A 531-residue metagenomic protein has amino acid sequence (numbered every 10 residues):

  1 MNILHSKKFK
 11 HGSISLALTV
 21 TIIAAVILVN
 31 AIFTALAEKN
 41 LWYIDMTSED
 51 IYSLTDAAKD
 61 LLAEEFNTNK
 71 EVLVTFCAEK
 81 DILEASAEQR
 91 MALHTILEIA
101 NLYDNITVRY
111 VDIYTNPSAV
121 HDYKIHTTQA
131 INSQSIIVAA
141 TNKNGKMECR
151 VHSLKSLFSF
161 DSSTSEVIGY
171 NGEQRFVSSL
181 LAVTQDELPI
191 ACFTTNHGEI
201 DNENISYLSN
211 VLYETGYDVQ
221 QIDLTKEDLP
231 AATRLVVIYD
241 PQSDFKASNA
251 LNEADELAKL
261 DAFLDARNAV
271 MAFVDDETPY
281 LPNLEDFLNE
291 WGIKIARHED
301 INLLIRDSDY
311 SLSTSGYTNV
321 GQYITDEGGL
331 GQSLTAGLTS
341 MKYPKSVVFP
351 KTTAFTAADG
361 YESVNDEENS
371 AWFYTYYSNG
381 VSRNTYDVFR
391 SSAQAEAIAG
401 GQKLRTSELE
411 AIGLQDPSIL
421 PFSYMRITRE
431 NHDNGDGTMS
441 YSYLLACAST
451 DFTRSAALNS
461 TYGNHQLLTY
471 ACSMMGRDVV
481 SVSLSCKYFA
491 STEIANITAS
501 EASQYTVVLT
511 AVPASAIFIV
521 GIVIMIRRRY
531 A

Functional and structural regions predicted by a protein language model:
N2-A531: Short, surface-exposed patches at the edges or C-terminal ends of soluble domains, predominantly
